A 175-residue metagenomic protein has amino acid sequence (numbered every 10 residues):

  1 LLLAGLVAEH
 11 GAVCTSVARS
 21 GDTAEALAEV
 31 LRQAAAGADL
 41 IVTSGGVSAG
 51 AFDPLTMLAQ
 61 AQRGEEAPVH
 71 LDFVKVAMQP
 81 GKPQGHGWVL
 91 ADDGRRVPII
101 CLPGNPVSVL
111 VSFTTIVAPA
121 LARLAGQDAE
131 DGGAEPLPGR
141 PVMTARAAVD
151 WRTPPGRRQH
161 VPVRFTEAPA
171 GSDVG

Functional and structural regions predicted by a protein language model:
L1-T43: Phosphate-binding glycine-rich loops and their immediate beta-loop-alpha structural context
A18-G21, T56, V107-V109, A148: Phosphate-binding chemistry for phosphorylated carbohydrates and sugar-nucleotides
R19-D22, G46-V47, V76-P83: Short, ordered loop/turn segments at secondary-structure junctions
A24-E25, A49, L110: Loop/helix-junction capping segments adjacent to catalytic residues or to phosphate/diphosphate-binding pockets
E29, D53-P54, V111-T115: Generic recognition of short, well-ordered alpha-helical segments
G46-G50, G104-V107: Short glycine-rich anion-binding loops that position phosphate/pyrophosphate groups of nucleotides and phosphorylated
G50-G64: Short Gly/Thr/Asp-enriched flexible loops that form oxyanion-binding sites at enzyme active sites
A61-G175: Flexible glycine/proline-rich
